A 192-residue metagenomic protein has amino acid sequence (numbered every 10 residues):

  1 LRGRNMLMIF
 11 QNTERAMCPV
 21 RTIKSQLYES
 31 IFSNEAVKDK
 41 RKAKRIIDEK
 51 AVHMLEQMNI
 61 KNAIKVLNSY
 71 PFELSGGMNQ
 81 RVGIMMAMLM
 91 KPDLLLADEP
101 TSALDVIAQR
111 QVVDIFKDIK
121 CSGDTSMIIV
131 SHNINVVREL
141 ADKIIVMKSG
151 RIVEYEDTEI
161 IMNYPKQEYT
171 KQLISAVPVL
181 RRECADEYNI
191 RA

Functional and structural regions predicted by a protein language model:
Y70-L74, M78: Conserved ABC ATPase signature
L89-D93: A short, proline-enriched helix->beta-strand linker immediately N-terminal to the Walker B motif in ABC-type P-loop
L95-D98: Catalytic Walker B motif of ABC-type/P-loop ATPase nucleotide-binding domains
S131-H132: H-loop/switch region of ABC-family ATPase nucleotide-binding domains
V137-E139: A short, surface-exposed alpha-helical micro-motif characterized by mixed small hydrophobic and charged/polar residues
Y155-E156, Y164: ABC ATPase "signature
